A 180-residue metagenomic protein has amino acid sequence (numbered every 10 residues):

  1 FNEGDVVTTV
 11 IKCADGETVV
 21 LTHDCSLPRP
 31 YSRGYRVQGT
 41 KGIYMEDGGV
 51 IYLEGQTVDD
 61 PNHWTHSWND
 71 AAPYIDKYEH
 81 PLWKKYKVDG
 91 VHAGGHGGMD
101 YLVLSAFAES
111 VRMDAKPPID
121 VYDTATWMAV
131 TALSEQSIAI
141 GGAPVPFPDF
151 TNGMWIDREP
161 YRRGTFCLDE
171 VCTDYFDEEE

Functional and structural regions predicted by a protein language model:
F1-G4, I11-C13, K41-I119, D157-E180: C-terminal glycine/acidic-rich active-site capping loop/insertion
F1-P30, R36, A125: Rossmann-like dinucleotide-binding domain that binds NAD(P)(H)
T18-V20, I43, P144: Short, mixed charged/polar active-site loops that provide acid/base catalysis or chelate metal/phosphate cofactors
V20, L104-A108, A125-M128: Predominant activation on well-ordered alpha-helical scaffold segments within soluble catalytic domains
H23, G48-G49, D149: Short clusters of small/polar residues that mark proteolytic maturation junctions
C25-P28, G42-I43, N152: Short, solvent-exposed loop/turn segments at secondary-structure junctions
R29-Y31, M45-D47, W127, W155: Short catalytic/ligand-binding loop motif for oxyanion handling, primarily in non-cytosolic enzymes, centered on
D120-Y161: A contiguous, mid-protein "functional segment" used to position or interact with cofactors/ions or partner subunits
